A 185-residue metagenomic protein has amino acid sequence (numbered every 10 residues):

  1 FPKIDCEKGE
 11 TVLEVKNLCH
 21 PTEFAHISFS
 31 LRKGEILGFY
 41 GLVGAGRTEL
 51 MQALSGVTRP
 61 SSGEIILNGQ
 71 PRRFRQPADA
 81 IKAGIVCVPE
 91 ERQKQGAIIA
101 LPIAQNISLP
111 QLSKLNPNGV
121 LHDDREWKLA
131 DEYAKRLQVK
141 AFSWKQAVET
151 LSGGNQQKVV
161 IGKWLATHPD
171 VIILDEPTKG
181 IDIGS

Functional and structural regions predicted by a protein language model:
F1-S185: Glycine-rich phosphate-binding loops of nucleotide-dependent enzymes
